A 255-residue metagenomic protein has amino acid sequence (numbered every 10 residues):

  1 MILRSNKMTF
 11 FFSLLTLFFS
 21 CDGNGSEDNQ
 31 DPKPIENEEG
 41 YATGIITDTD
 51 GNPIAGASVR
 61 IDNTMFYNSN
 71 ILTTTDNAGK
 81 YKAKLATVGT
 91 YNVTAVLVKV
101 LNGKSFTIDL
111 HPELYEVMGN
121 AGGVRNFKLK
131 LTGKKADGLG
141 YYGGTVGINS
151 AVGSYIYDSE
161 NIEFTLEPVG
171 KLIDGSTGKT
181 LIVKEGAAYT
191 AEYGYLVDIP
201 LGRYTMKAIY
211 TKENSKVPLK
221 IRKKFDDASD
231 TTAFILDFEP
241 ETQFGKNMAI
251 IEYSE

Functional and structural regions predicted by a protein language model:
M1-F10: Bacterial N-terminal signal peptides that target proteins for export
L17-S20: C-terminal motif of bacterial Sec signal peptides marking the signal peptidase cleavage site
D22-Y41, I45, N52-E255: Long luminal/extracellular ectodomains of secretory-pathway precursor proteins
